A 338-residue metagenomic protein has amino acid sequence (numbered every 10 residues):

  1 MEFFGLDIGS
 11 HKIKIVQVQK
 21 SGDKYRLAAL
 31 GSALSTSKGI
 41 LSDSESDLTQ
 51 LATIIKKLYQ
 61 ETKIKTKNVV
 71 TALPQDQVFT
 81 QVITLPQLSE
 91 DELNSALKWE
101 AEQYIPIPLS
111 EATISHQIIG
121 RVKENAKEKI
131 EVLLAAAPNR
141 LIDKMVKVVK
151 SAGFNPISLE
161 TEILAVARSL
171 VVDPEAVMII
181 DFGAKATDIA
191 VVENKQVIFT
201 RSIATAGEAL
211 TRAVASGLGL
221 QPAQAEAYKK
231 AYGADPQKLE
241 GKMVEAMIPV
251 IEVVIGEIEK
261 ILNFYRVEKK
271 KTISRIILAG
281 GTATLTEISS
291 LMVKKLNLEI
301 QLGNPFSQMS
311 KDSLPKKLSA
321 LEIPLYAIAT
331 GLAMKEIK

Functional and structural regions predicted by a protein language model:
M1-L34, T53, K65-P74, S169-F199 (+3 more regions): Gly/Thr-rich phosphate-binding beta-strand-loop-beta motif of the actin/hexokinase/Hsp70
A29-E61, L93, K238-A246, K316-A320: N-terminal phosphate-binding loop and adjacent alpha-helix
S37-I40, N139-R168, D173, Q196-K238: Glycine-rich phosphate-binding loop plus the immediately following alpha-helix
K63, I142-K144, A184-I198, L321-K338: Extended, charge-rich low-complexity interaction segments
L73-V171, R275, P305-K311, L325-I328: Active-site neighborhood for divalent-cation/phosphate handling
A165-R168, E208, Q301-K338: Glycine-rich phosphate-binding/hydrolytic loop that grips phosphoryl groups
S216-G217, A225-R275, T282: Adenine-nucleotide phosphate-binding core of ATP-dependent small-molecule kinases
V250, K271-Q301, P305-S307: Glycine-rich phosphate-binding loops at beta-strand->alpha-helix junctions
